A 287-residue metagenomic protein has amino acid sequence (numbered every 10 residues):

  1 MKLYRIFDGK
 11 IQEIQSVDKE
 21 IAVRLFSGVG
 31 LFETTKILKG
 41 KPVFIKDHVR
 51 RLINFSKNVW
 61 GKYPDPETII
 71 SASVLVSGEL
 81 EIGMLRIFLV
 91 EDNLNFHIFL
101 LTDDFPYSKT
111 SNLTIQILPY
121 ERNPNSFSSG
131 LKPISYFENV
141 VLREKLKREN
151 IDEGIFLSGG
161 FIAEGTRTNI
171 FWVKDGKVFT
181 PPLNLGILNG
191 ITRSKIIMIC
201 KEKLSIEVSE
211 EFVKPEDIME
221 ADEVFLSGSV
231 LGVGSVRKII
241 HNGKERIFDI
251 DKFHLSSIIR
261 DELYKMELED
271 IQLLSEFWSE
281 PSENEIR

Functional and structural regions predicted by a protein language model:
M1-V74, D92-R287: Helix-start/capping segments and mature chain N-termini
E79-F88: Ordered, amphipathic secondary-structure segments that act as subunit-interaction surfaces in large macromolecular
